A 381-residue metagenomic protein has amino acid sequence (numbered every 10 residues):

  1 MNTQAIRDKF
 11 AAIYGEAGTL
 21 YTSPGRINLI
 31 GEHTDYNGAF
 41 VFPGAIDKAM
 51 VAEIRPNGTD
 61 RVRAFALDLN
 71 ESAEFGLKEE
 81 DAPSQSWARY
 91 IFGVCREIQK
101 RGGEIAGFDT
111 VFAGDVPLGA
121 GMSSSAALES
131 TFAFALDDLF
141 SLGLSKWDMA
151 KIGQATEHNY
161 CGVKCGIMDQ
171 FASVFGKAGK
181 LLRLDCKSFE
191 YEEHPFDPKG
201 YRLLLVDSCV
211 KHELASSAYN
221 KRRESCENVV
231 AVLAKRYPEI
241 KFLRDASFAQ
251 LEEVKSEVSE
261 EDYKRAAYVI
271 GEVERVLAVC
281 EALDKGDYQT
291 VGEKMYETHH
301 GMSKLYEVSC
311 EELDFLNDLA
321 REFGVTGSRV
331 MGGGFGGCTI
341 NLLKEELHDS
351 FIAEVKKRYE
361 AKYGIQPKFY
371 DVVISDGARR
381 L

Functional and structural regions predicted by a protein language model:
M1-R26, V51-S84, K180-G327, L342-L381: C-terminal nucleotide
M1-Y21, I30-F40, F75-K78, S84-F196 (+2 more regions): Gly/Ser-rich oxyanion-binding loop with an adjacent helix/lid that shapes the negatively charged ligand pocket
N28, M50-I54, F171-V174, C338-I340: Short beta-strand scaffold segments in enzyme catalytic cores
G38-A45, R222-R223: Short Gly/aromatic-enriched secondary-structure transition segments
P43-A45, E53-P56, G102: Short, charge-rich binding segments
I46, C95, E227-V230: Short, amphipathic alpha-helical segments that act as regulatory/interfacial helices in nucleotide-processing proteins
A126-A127, C338-L342: FabD-like malonyl-/acyl-CoA
